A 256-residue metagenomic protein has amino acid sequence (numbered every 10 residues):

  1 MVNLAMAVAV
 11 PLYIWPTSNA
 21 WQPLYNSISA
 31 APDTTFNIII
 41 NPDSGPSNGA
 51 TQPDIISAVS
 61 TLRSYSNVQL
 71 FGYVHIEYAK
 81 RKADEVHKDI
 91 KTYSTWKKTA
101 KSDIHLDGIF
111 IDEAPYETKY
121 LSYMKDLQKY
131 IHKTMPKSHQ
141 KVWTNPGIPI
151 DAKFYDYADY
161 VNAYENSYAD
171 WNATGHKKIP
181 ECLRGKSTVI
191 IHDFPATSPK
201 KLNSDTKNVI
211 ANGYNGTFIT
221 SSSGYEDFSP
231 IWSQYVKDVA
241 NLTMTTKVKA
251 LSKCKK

Functional and structural regions predicted by a protein language model:
M1-K256: Glycan-processing catalytic domains of CAZymes
